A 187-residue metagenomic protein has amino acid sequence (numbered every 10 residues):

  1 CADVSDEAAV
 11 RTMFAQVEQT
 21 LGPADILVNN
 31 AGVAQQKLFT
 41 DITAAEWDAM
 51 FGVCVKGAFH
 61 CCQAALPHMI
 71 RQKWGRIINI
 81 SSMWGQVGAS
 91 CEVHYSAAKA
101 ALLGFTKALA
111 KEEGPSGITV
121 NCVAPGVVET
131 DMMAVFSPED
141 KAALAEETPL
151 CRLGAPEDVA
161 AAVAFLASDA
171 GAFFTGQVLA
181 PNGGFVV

Functional and structural regions predicted by a protein language model:
C1-T12, A44, E157-D158: The beta1-alpha1 cofactor-binding region of Rossmann-like NAD(H)/NADP(H)-dependent oxidoreductases
V10, L38-F39, E46-F51, M133 (+2 more regions): Substrate-binding pocket helix/loop in short-chain dehydrogenase/reductase
I42, G88-S96, A108, F136: Active-site loop-to-helix junction immediately N-terminal to the catalytic Tyr of the SDR YXXXK motif in Rossmann-fold
C62, A98, T106: Active-site helix of classical SDR
P67, K111-E112, A172: Alpha-helical segment proximal to the catalytic Tyr-Lys
S82: Residue(s) in the substrate-gating loop at a strand-loop-helix junction that position the organic substrate next
G114, T119, F174-G176: Short, small/polar-rich loop/turn modules that mediate ligand/substrate recognition or access, typified
